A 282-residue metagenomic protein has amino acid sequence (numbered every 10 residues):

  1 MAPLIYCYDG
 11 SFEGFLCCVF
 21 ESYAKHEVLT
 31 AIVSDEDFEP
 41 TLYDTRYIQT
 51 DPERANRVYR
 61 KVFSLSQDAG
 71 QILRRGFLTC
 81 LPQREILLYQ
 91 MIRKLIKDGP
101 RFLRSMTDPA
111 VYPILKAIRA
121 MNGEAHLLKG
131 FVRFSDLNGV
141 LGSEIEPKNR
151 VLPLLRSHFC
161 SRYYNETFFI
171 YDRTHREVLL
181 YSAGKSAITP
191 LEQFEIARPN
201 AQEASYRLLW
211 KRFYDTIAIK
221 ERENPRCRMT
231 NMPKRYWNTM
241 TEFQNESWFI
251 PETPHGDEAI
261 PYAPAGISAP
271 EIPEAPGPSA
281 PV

Functional and structural regions predicted by a protein language model:
M1-P52: N-terminal ordered "arm"
G14-K25, Y89-K97, S157-S161, L208-D215: Short, hydrophobic/amphipathic alpha-helical patches that form generic packing surfaces within helical domains
T30-T41, F169-E177, L191-E192: A generic structural motif
V33-H126: Charged, alpha-helical interface segments at or near domain boundaries
Q49-R54, K185-R198: Acidic, Ser/Thr-rich peripheral helices and adjacent loops at domain boundaries
R101-P190: Internal, well-folded beta-alpha domain core
T167, V178-L179, R198-P278: Long, compositionally biased intrinsically disordered terminal regions
